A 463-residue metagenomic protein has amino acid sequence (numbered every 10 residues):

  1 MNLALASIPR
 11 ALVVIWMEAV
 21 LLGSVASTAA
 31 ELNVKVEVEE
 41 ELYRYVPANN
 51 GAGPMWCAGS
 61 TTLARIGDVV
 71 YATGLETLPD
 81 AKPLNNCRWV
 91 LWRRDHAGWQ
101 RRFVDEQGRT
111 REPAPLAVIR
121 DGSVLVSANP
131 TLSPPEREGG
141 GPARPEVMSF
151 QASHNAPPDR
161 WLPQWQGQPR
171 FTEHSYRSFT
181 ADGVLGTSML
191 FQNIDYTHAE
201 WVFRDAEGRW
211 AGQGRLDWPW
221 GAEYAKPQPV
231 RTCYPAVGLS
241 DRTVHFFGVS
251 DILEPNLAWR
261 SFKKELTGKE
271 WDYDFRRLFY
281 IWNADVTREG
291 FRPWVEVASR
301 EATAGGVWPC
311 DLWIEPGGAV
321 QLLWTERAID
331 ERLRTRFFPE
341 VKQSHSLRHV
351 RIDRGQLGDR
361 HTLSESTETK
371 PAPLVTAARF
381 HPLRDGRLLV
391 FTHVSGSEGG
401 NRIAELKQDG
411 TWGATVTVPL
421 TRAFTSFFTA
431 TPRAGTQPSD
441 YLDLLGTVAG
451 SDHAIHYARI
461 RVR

Functional and structural regions predicted by a protein language model:
M1-P9: N-terminal secretory signal peptides that target proteins for export/translocation
R10-S24: Bacterial N-terminal signal peptides
G23, S27-E31: Boundary at the C-terminal end of the N-terminal hydrophobic targeting segment
A30-R463: Extracellular, repeat-based ectodomains that mediate carbohydrate processing or recognition
